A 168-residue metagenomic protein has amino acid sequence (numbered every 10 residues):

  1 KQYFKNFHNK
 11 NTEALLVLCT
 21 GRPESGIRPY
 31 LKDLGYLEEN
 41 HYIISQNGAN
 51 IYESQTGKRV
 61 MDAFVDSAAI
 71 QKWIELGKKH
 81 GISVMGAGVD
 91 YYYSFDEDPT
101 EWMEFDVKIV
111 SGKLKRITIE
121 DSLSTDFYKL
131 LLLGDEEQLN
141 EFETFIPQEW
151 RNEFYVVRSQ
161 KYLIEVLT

Functional and structural regions predicted by a protein language model:
Q2-T100: Active-site phosphate-binding/coordination module
L76, H80-T168: Conserved acidic, metal-coordinating active-site core of Asp-based, Mg2+-dependent phosphoryl-transfer enzymes
